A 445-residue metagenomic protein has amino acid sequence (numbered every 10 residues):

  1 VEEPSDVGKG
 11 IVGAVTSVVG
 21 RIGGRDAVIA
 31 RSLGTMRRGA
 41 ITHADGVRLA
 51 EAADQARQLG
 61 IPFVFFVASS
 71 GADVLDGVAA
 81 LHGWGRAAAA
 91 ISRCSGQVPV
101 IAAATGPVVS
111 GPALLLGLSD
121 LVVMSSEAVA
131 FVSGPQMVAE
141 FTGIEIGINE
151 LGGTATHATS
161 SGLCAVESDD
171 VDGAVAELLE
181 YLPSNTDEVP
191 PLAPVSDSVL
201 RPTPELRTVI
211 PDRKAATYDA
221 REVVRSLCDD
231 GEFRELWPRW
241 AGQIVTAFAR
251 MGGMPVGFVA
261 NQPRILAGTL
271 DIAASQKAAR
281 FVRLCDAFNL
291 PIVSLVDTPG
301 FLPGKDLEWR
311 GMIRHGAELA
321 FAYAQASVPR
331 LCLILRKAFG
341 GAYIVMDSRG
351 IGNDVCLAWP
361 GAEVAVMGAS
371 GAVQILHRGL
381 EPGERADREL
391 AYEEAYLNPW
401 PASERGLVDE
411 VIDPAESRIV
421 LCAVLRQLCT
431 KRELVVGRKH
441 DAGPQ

Functional and structural regions predicted by a protein language model:
V1-Q445: Ligand-binding clefts of soluble mixed alpha/beta catalytic domains
